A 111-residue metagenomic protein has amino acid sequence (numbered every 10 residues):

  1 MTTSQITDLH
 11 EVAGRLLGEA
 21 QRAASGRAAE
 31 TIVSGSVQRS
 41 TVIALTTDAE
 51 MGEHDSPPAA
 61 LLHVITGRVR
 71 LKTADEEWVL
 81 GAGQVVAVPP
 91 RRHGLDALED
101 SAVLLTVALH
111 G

Functional and structural regions predicted by a protein language model:
M1-V37, T41, K72: A short, N-terminal "cap"/entry segment at the start of jelly-roll beta-barrel domains of the cupin/DSBH fold
S25-G26, S36-S56, P90: Conserved short histidine dyad/triad with adjacent acidic residue
A49-M51, G67-K72, H93: Short beta-strand segments in beta-sandwich/barrel cores
P58-A74: Glycine- and acidic-residue-biased ligand/ion/polar-headgroup-sensing regions
I65-T66, G81-A82, E99: A cytosolic small-molecule/anion-sensing beta-strand core signal
A74-P90: Short acidic-glycine-tyrosine-enriched beta hairpin
P90-G111: Ligand-binding loop in jelly-roll beta-barrel domains
